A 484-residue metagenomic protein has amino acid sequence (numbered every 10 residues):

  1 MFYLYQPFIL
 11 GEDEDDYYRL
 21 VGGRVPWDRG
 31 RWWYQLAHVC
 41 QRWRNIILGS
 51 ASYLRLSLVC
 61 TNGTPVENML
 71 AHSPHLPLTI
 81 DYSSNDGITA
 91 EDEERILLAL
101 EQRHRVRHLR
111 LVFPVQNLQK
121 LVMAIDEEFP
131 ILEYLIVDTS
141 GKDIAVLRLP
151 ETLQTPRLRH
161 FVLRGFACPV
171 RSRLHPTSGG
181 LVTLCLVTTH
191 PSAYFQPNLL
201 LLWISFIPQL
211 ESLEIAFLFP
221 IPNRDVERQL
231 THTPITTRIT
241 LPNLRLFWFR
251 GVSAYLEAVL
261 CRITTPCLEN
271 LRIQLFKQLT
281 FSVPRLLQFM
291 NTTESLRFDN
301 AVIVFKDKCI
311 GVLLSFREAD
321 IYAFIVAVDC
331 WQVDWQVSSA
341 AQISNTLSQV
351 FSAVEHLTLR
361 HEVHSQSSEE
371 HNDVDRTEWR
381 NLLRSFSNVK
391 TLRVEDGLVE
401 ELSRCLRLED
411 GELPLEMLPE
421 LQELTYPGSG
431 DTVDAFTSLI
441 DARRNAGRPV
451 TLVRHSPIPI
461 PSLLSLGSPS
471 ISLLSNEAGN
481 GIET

Functional and structural regions predicted by a protein language model:
M1-T484: Leucine-rich repeat
